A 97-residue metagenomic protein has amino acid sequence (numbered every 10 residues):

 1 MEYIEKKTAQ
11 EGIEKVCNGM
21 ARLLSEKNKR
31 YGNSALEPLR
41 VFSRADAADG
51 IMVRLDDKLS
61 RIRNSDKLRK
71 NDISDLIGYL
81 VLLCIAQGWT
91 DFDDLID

Functional and structural regions predicted by a protein language model:
M1-D97: Intrinsically disordered, low-complexity regulatory regions that flank transcription factor DNA-binding cores
